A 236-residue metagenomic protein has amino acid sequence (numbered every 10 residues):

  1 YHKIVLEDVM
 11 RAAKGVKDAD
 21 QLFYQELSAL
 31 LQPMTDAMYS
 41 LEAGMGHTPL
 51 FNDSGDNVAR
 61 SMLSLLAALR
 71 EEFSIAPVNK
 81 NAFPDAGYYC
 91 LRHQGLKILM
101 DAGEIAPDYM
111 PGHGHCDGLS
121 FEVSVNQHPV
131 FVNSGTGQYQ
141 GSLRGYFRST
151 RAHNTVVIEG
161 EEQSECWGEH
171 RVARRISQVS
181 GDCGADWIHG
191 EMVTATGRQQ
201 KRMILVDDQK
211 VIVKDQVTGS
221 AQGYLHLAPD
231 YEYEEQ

Functional and structural regions predicted by a protein language model:
Y1-V132, D182-W187: Carbohydrate-active enzyme catalytic cores, enriched for enzymes that act on polyanionic acidic polysaccharides
V78-Q236: Non-catalytic C-terminal accessory modules of carbohydrate-active enzymes
